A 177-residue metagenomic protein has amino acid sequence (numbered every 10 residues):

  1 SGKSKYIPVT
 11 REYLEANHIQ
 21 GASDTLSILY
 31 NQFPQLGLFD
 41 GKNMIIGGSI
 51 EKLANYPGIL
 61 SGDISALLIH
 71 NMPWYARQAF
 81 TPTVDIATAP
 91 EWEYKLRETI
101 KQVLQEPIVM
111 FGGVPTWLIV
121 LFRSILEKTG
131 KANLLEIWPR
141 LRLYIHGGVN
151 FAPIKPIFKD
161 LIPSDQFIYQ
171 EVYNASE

Functional and structural regions predicted by a protein language model:
S1-E177: Active-site phosphate/ATP/adenylate-binding loop shared across adenylate-forming ligases
